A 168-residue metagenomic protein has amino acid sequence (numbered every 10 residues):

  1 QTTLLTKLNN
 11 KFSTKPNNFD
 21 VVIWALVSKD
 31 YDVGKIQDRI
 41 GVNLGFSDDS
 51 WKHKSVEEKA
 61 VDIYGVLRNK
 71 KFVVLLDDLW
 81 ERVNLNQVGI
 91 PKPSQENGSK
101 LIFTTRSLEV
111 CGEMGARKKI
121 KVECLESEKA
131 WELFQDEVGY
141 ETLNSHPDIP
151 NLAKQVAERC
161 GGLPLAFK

Functional and structural regions predicted by a protein language model:
Q1, D77, L163: Short, conserved phosphate/pyrophosphate- and ester-handling motifs at nucleotide-, phospho-/glycolipid
Q1-D62, E123: Post-nucleotide-binding-loop coupling segment downstream of the phosphate-binding loop, primarily in RecA-like P-loop
T3-T6, I90, N151, K168: Accessory end-domains appended to solenoid repeat scaffolds used in host defense
N10-N18, E57-L125: A conserved switch/coupling segment of P-loop NTPase cores
F19-D20, W51, V74, N86-Q87 (+2 more regions): Short, flexible/disordered secondary-structure transition segments
L26, D78, C160: Active-site-adjacent beta-strand anchor residues
I40, F46-H53, N97-S99, S107-K168: Non-catalytic, charged helical/coil tracts that couple and regulate nucleotide-powered enzyme cores
